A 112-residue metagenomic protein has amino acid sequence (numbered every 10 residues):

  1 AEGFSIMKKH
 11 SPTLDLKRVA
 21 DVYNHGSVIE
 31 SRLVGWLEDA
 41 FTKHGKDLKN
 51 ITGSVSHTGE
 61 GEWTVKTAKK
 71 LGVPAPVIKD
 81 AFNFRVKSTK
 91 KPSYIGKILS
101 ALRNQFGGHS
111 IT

Functional and structural regions predicted by a protein language model:
A1-H109: Helical "substrate-binding/catalytic lid" subdomain of Rossmann-like NAD(P)-dependent dehydrogenases/reductases
